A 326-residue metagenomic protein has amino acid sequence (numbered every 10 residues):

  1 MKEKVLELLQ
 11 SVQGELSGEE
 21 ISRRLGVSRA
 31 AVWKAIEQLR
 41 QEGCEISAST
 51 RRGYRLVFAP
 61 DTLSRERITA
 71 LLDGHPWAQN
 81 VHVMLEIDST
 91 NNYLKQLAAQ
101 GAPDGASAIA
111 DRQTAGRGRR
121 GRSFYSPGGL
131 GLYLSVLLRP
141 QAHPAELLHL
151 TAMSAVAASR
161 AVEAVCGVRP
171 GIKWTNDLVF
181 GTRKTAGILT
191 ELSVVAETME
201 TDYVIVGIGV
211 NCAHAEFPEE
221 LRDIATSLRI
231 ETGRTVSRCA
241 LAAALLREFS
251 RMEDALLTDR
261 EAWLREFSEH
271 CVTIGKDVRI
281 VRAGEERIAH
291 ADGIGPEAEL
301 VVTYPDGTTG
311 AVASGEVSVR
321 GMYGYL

Functional and structural regions predicted by a protein language model:
M1-S28, E37, Q41-E42, A142-E146 (+2 more regions): Long, positively charged amphipathic alpha-helical accessory segments at protein N-termini or as interdomain linkers
K2-A164, A186, V236: N-terminal lobe of the biotin/lipoate ligase/transferase fold
A48-T50, K173, I294-G295: Short, ordered beta-strand-loop transition motifs
L85, I172-W174: Short loop/edge segments at beta-strand edges and connector loops that shape dinucleotide/nucleotide cofactor-binding
A106, P170-G171: Short, surface-exposed helix-loop/turn micro-motifs enriched in polar/charged residues
